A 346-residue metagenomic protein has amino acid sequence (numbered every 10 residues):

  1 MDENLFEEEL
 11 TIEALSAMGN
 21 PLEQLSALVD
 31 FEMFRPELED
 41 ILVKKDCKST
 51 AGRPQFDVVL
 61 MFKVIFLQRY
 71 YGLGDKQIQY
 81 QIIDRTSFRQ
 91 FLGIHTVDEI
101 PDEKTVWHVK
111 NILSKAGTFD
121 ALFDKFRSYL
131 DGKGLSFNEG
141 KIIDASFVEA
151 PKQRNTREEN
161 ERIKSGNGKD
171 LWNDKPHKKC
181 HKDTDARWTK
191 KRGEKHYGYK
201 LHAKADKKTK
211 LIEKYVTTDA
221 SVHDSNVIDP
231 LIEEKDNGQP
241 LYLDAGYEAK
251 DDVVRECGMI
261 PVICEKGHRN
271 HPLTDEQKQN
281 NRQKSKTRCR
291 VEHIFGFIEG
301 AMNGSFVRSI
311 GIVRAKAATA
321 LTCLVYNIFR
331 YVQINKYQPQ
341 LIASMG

Functional and structural regions predicted by a protein language model:
M1-E39, I334-G346: Charged, often Cys/His-bearing segments associated with DNA-binding zinc-finger transcription factors
E23-F66: Basic, short loop/linker segments at the boundary and entry of helix-turn-helix/winged-helix-like folds
D30, G52-L60, D98-D102, Q283 (+1 more regions): Secondary-structure capping and boundary motifs in well-ordered enzyme cores
V58-R69, D84, P230, G296: Contiguous, well-ordered alpha-helical segments that form the cores/surfaces of helical PPI scaffolds
Y80-I83, G93, P101-R255: Polybasic low-complexity intrinsically disordered regions
R89-W107, P261-I263, R269-E276: Phosphate-backbone recognition surface of nucleic-acid-processing proteins
K152, A318-C323, N327, Q333-G346: C-terminal domain-tail junction helix/linker
K164-G166, P240, A245-A320: Helix-centered, glycine/charged polyanion-binding patches within enzymatic domains that contact phosphate-containing
